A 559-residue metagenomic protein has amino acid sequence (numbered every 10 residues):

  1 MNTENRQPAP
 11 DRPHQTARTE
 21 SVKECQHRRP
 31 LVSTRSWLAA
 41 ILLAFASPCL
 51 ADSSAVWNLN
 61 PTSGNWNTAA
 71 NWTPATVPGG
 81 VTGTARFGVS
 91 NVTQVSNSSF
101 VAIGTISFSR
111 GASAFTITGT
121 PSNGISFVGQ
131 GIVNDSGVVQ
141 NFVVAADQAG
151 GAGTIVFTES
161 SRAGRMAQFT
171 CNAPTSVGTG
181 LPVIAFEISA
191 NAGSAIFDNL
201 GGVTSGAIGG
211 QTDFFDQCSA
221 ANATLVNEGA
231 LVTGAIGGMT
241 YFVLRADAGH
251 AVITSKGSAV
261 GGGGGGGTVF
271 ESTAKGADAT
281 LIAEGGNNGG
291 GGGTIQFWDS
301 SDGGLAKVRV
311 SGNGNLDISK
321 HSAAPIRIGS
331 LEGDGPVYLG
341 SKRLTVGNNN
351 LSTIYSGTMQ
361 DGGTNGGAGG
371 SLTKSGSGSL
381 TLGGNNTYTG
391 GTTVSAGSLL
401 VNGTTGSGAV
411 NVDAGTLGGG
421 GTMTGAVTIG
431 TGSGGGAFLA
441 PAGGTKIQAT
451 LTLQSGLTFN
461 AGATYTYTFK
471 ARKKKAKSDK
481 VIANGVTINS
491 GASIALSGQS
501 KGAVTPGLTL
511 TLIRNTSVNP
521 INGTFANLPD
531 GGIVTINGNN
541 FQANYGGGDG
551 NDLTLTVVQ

Functional and structural regions predicted by a protein language model:
M1-S53: Sec-dependent, cleavable N-terminal signal peptides
N5, F45-S194, D198-G209, D213-A220 (+12 more regions): Solvent-exposed adhesion/ligand-recognition segments of exported proteins
D52-V56, K342, G370: Short structural boundary motif marking the start of a folded domain
A70-V77, T93-S99, I106, T116-I117 (+18 more regions): Short, T/G/N/S-enriched strand-turn elements that build extracellular solenoid repeat scaffolds
G111, G137, D147, M166 (+8 more regions): Tight coil/turn sites that cap or link beta-strands
F169, I184-F186, F197, T212-F214 (+9 more regions): Fold-core signature of tandem repeat domains
T268, I295, K342-N365, L380-L382 (+2 more regions): Right-handed beta-helix
